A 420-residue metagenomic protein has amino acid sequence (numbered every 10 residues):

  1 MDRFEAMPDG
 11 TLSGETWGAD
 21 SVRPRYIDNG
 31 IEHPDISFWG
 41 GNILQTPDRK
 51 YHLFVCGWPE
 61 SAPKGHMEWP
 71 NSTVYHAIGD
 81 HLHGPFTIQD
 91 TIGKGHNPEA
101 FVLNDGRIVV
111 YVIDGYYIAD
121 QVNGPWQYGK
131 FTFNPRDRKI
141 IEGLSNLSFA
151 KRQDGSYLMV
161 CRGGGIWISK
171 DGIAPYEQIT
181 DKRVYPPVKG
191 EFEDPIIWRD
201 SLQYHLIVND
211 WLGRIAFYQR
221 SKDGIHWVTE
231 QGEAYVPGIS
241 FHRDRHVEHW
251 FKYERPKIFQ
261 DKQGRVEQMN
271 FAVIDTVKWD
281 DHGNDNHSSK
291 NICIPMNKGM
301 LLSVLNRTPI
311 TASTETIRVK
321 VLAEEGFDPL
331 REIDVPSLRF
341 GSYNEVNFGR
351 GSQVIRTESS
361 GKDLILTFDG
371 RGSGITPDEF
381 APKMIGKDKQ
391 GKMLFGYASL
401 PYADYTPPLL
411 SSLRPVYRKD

Functional and structural regions predicted by a protein language model:
M1-S303: Carbohydrate-active catalytic/glycan-binding domains of CAZyme proteins, especially the secreted or lumenal ectodomains
W17-I27, P408-D420: Mature N-terminal, pre-catalytic/accessory segment of carbohydrate-active enzymes
F131, G396-A403: Terminal edge beta-strands and adjacent linker/stalk segments of extracellular immunoglobulin-superfamily beta-sandwich
G299-K320, T406-R418: Boundary/junction segments of secreted and surface-exposed precursor proteins
S313-R318, D334, T376-P382: Short, solvent-exposed loop/turn segments enriched in Ser/Thr/Gly
V321-P329: Short amphipathic, basic-aromatic surface patches that mediate peripheral association with negatively charged
P329-N347: Short, surface-exposed alpha-helix to beta-strand junction/turn motifs within ectodomains of secreted and cell-envelope
N347-M393, Y397: Structured beta-strand segments within beta-sheet-rich domains
